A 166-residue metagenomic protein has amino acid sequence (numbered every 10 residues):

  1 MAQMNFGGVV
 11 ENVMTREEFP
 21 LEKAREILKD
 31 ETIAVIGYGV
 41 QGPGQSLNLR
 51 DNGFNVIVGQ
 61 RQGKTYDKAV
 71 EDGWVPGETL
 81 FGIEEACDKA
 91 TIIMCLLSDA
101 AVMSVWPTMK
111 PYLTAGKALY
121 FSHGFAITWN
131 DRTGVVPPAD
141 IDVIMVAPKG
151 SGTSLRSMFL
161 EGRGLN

Functional and structural regions predicted by a protein language model:
A2-G77: NAD(P)+-binding Rossmann beta1-loop-alpha1 motif at the extreme N-terminus of oxidoreductases
R25-L28, E85-D88, P111-L113, G134-P138 (+1 more regions): Solvent-exposed alpha-helices and their adjacent loops that cap or buttress functional pockets in soluble metabolic
Y38-G39, Q60, L96-L97, F121-G124 (+1 more regions): Fold-independent oxyanion-binding glycine-rich loops and adjacent beta-strand/coil segments at enzyme active sites
N48-D51, D72-G73, T108-K110, T133-V136 (+1 more regions): Short, glycine/charged-enriched secondary-structure capping and boundary segments
F54, T114-A118, A139-I141: A short helix->loop->beta-strand "cap" motif at the edges of active sites that frequently abuts
G73-E84, G150: Glycine-rich, highly charged phosphate/nucleotide-binding loops
G82-T133: Rossmann-fold NAD(P) dinucleotide-binding segment
Y120-N166: Rossmann-fold dinucleotide-binding core
